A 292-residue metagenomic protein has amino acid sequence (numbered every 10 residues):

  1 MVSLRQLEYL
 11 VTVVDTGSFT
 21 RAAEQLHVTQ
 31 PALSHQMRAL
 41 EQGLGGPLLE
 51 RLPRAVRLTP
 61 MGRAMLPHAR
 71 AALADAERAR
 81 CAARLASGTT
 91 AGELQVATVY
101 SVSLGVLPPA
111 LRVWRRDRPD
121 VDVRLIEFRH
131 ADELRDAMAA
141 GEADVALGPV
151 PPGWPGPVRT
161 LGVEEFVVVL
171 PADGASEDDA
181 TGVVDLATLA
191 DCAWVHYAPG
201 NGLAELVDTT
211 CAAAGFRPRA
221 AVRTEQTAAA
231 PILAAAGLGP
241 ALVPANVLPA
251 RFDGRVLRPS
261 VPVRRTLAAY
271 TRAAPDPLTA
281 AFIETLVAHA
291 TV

Functional and structural regions predicted by a protein language model:
L7, G43-L44, M65-S87: Alpha-helical linker/hinge and terminal dimerization helices associated with HTH transcriptional regulators
V11-T29: Short helix-boundary/capping micro-motifs
E41-P60: A short LG(V/I)-centered, amphipathic sequence patch enriched for acidic residue(s) preceding the LG motif
A91-G153: Central regulatory/effector-binding core of bacterial HTH transcription factors
F128-C192, N246-R251: Acidic, Gly/Pro-rich loop/turn segments at junctions of secondary structure
A131-L134, A139-E142, P149, G200-R255: Hydrophobic hinge/microswitch elements
P155-T160, E164, A228-A274: Beta-alpha-beta core module
E177-D178, G182-D185, C192-A214, D276-I283: Secondary-structure junction motif
